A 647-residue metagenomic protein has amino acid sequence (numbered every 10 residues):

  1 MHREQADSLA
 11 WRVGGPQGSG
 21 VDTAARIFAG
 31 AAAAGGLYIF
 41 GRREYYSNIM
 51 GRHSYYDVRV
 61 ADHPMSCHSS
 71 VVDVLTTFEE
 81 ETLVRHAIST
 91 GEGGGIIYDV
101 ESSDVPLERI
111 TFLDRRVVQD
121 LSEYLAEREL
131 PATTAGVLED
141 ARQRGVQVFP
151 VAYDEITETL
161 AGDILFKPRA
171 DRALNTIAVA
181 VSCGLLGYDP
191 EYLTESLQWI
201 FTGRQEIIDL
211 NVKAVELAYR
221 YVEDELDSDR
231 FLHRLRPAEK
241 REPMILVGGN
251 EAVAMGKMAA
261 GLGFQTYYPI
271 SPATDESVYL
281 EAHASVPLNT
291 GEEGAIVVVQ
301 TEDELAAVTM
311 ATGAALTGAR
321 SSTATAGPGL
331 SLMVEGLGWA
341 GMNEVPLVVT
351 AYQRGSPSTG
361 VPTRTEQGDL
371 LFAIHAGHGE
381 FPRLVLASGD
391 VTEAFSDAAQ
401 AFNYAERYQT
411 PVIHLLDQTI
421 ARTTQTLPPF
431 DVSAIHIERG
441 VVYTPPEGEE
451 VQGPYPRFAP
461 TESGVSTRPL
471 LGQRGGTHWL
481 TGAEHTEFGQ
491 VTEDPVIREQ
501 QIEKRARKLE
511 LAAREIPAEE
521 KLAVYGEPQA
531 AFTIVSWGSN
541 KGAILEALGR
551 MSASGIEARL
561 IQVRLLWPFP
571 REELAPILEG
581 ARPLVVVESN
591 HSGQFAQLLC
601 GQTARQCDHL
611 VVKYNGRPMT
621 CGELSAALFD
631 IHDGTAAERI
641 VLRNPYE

Functional and structural regions predicted by a protein language model:
M1-A260, F264-T266: Active-site cofactor/cluster-binding pocket
M1-S19, A24-R26, G30-A31, G35 (+6 more regions): Thiamine diphosphate
A6-L9, A34-L37, R52-Y55, S70-D73 (+13 more regions): Short coil/turn connectors at secondary-structure junctions
S19-G20, N48-M50, V84-R85, D104-P106 (+13 more regions): Flexible loop/turn segments at secondary-structure boundaries
R26-A31, G91-G93, L113-R115, E281-S285 (+8 more regions): Short, solvent-exposed amphipathic alpha-helical segments in soluble enzyme and RNA/protein-processing domains
S70-V74, F78-L83, I88-T90, E302-S466 (+3 more regions): Phosphate/diphosphate-binding loops
L107-V137, E366-I374, D431-P446, P583: Acidic, Ser/Thr-rich peripheral helices and adjacent loops at domain boundaries
L246-N250, M258-A260, D397, F402-E647: Flexible, low-complexity linker and terminal segments
